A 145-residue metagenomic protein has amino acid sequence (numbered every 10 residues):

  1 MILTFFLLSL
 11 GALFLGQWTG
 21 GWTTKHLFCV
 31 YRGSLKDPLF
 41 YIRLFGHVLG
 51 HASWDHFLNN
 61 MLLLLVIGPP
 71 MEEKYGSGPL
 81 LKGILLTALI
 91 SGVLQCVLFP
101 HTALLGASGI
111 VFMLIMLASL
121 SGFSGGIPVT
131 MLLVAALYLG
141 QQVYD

Functional and structural regions predicted by a protein language model:
M1-D145: A detector for small-residue-rich transmembrane helices and their helix-helix packing motifs
